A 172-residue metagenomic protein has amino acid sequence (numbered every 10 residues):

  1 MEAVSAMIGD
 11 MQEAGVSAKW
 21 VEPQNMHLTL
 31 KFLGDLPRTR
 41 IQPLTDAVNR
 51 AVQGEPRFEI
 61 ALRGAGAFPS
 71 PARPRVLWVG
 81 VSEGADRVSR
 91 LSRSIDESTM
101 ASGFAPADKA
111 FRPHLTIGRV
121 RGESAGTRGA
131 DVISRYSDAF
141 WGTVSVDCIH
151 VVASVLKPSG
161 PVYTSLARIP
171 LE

Functional and structural regions predicted by a protein language model:
M1-E172: Histidine-dependent nucleotide/RNA phosphoesterase domain, centered on the 2H-phosphoesterase fold with its duplicated
